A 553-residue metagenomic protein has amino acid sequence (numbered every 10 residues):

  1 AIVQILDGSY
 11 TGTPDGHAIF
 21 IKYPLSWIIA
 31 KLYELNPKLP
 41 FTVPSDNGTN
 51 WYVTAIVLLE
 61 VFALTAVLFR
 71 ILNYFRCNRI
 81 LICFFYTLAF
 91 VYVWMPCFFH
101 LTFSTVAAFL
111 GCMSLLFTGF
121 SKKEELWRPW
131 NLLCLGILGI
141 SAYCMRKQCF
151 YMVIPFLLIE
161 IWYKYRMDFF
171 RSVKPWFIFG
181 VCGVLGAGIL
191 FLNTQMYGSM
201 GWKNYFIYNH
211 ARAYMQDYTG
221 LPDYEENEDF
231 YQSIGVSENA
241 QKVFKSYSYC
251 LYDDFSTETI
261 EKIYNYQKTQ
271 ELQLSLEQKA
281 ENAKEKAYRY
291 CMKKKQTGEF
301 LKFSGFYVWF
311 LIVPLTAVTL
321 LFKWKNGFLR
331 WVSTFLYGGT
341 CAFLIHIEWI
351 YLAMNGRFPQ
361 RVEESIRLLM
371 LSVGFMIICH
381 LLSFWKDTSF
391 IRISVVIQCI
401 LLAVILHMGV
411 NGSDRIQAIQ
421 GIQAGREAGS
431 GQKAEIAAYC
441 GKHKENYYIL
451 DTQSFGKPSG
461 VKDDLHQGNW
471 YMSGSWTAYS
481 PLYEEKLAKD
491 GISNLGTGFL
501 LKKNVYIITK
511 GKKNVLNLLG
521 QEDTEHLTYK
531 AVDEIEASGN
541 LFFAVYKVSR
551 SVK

Functional and structural regions predicted by a protein language model:
A1-I5, T13-I29, N36-P40, D46-N47 (+1 more regions): Extracytoplasmic catalytic/substrate-binding loops of multi-pass membrane glycan-assembly enzymes
L58-C77, V318-K323: Transmembrane-helix motifs of polytopic, lipid-linked glycan transferases
R76-F84, S114, G119-I140, K174 (+1 more regions): Short hydrophobic alpha-helices at membrane interfaces in multi-pass membrane enzymes
I80, W130-L133, K174-L185, L382-S413: Signature aromatic-anchored transmembrane alpha helix within multi-pass, membrane-resident enzymes that catalyze glycan
N131-K147, L157-L158, V181-I189: Membrane-interface alpha helices of multi-pass inner-membrane proteins
M152-L185: Perimembrane helix-loop-helix junctions
S199-R289, S475-P481: Membrane-proximal stem/loop segments at transmembrane-domain junctions that anchor or position
E427, K433-N514: Short periplasmic/luminal acceptor-recognition loop of GT-C membrane glycosyltransferases, typified by
